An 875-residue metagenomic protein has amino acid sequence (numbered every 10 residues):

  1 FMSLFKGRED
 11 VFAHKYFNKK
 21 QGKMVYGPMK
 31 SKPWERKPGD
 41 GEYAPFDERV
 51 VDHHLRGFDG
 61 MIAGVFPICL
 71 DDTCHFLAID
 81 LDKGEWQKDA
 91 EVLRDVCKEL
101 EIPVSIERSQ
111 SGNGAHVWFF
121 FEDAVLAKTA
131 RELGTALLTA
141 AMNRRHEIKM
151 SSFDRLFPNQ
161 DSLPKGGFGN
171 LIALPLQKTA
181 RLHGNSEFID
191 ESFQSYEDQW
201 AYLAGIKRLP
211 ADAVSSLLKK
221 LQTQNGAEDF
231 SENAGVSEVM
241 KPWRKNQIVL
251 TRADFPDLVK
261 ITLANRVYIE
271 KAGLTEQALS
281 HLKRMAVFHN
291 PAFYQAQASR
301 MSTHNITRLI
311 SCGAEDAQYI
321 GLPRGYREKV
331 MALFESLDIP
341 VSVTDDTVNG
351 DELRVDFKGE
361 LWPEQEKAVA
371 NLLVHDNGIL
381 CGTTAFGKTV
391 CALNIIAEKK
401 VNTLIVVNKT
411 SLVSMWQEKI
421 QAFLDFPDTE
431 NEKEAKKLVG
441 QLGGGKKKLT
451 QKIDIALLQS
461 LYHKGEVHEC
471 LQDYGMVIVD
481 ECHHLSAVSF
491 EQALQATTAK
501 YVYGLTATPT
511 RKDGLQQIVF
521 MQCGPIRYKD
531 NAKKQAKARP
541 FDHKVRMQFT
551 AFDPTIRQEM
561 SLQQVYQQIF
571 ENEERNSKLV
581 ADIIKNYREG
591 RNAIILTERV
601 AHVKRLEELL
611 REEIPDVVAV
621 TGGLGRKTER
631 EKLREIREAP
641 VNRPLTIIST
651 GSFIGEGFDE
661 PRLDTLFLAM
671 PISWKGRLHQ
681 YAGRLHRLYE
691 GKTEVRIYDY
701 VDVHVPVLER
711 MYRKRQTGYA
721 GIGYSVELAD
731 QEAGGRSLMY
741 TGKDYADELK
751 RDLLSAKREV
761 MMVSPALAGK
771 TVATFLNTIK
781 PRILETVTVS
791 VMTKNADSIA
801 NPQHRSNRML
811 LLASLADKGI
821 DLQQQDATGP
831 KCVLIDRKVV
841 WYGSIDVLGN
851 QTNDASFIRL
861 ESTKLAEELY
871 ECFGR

Functional and structural regions predicted by a protein language model:
M2-N113, F120-A136, N143: Signature for HUH/AEP ssDNA processing cores
G57, I62-R94, E122-K241, V726-D730: DNA replication initiation modules
L138, S411-Q441, G445, E613-I614: Conserved helix-turn-beta segment of the N-terminal RecA-like "Helicase ATP-binding" lobe in SF1/SF2 helicases
G382, P509, S673-I697: Conserved SF2 helicase motif VI
S414, L438-L449, K604-R605, P615-G655: Conserved helicase ATPase core of P-loop NTP-dependent helicases/translocases
G475-M476, H483-R546: Post-DEXD/H (motif II) to motif III coupling segment of the RecA-like Helicase ATP-binding lobe
R557-E598, R605-L609: Conserved interdomain hinge at the start of the Helicase C-terminal
D752-D817: Primarily the HKD phosphodiesterase
